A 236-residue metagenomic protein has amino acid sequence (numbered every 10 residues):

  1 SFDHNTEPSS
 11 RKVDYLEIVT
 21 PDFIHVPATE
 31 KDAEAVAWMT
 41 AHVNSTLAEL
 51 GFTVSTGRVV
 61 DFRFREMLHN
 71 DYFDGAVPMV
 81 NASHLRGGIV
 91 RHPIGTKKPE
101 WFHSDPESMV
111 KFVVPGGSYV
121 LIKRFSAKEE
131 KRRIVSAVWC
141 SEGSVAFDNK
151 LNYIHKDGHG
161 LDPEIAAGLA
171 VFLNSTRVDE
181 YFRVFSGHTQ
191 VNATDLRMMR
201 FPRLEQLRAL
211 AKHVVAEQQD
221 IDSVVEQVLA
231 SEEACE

Functional and structural regions predicted by a protein language model:
S1-S45: Signature of N6-adenine DNA methyltransferases within the class I
D3, C235-E236: A short, terminal or domain-edge coil/loop segment
K31-A234: Polybasic, glycine- and aromatic-enriched phosphate-binding surface used to engage nucleic acids
